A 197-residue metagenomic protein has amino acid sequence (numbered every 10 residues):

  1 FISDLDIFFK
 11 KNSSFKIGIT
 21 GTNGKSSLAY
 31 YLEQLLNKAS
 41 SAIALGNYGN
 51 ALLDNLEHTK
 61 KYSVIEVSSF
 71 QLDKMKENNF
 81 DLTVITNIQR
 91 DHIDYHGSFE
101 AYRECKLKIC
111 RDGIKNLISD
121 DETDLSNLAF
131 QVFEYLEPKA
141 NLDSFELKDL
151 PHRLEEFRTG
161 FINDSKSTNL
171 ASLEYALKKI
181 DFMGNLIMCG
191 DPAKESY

Functional and structural regions predicted by a protein language model:
I2-L117, D121: Phosphate-binding loop of NTP-binding sites
A42, L125-Y197: Nucleotide phosphate-binding/pyrophosphate-handling subdomain across enzymes that bind or process nucleotide phosphates
